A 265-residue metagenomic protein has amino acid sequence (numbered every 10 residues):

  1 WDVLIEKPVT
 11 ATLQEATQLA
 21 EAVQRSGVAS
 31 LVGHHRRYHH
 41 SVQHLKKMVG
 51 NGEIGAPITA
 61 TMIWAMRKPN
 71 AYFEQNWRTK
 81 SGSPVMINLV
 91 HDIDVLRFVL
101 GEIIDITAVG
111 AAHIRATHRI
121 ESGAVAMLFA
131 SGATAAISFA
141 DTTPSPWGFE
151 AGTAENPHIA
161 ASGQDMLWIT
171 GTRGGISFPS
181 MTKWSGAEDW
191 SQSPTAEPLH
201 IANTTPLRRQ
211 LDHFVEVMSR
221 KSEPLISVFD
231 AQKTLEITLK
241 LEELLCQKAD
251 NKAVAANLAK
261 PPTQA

Functional and structural regions predicted by a protein language model:
W1-R37, G52: Beta-strand-loop-alpha-helix segment that lines the small-molecule cofactor/substrate pocket of alpha/beta enzymes
Q14, H40, I87, Q164 (+2 more regions): Residue-level signal for the nucleotide or nucleotide-sugar donor/cofactor binding architecture
A16, H39-V42, D92-I93, R208-D212 (+1 more regions): A general structural signal for well-ordered alpha-helical segments in protein cores
V28-A29, R36-H118, G123-A126: Predominantly a Rossmann-like dinucleotide-binding segment in NAD(P)-dependent oxidoreductases
A116-I120, A130-R209: NAD(P)-dinucleotide binding in Rossmann-like oxidoreductases
P179, H213-A265: C-terminal helix-rich "cap/oligomerization" subdomain common to oxidoreductases
